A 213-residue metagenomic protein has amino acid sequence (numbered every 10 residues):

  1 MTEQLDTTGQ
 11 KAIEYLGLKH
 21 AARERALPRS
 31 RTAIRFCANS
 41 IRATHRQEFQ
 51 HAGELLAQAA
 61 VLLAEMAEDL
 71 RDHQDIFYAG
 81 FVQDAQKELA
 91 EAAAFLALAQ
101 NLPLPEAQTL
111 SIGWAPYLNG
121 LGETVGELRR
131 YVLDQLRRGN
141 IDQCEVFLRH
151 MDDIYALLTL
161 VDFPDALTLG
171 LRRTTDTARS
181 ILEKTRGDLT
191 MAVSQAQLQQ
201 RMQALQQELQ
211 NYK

Functional and structural regions predicted by a protein language model:
M1-L70: Leu/Val/Ala/Ile-rich N-terminal alpha-helices, chiefly Sec-type signal peptides and the beginnings
T8, R29-T32, F36, L55 (+6 more regions): Amphipathic, well-ordered alpha-helical segments in soluble domains
L18-R29, I41-T44, E48-H51, Q74-D84 (+5 more regions): Non-transmembrane, amphipathic alpha-helical segments
R42, R46, D72, L98 (+8 more regions): Heptad-repeat coiled-coil alpha-helices
E48-A60, N140-L158: Short secondary-structure subsegments characteristic of cysteine-rich extracellular domains
E54-S111: Long, charged all-alpha helical bundle/coiled-coil segments in cytosolic proteins
F95-R149, D153: Long, charge-patterned amphipathic alpha-helical coiled-coil/hairpin "stalk" segments used as oligomerization
R173-K213: C-terminal accessory extensions/subdomains outside the catalytic/core fold
